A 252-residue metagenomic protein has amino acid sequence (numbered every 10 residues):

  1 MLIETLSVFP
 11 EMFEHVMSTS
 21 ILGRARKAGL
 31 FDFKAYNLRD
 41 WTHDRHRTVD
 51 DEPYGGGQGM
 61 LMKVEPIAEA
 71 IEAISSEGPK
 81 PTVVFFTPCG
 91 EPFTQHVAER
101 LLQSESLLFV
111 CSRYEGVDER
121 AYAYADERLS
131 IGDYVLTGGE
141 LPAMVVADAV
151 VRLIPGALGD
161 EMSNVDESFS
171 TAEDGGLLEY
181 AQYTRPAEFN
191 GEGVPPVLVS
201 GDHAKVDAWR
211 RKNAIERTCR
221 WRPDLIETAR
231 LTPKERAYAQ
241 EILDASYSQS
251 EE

Functional and structural regions predicted by a protein language model:
M1, G176-L177, Q182-E252: SAM-dependent methyltransferases
M1-I74, V199, A204-E227: N-terminal nucleotide/polyanion-binding subdomain common to many enzyme families
E4-L6, K34-Y36, V84, L107-L108 (+1 more regions): Hydrophobic/aromatic beta-strand patches that form the interior of the parallel beta-sheet core in alpha/beta enzyme
L38-W41, R113-V117: Short glycine-enriched loops at secondary-structure junctions
V49, Y54, F93, L101 (+5 more regions): Short clusters of hydrophobic/aromatic residues that line enzyme substrate/ligand-binding pockets
Q58-L61, P92, Y114, D118 (+5 more regions): Gly/Ser/Thr-rich beta-alpha loop segments that engage phosphate groups in nucleotides
L61-C111, D118, P155-G156: S-adenosyl-L-methionine/SAH cofactor-binding core of RNA-modifying enzymes
V117, A121-A172, L178: Structured adenosyl-cofactor binding patch, chiefly the S-adenosyl-L-methionine
